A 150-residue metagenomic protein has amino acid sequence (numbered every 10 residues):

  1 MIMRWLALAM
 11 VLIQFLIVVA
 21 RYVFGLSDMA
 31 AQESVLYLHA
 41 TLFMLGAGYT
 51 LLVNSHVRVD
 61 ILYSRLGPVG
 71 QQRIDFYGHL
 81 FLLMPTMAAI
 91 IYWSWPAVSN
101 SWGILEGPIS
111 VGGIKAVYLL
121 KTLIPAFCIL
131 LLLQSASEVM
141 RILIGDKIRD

Functional and structural regions predicted by a protein language model:
M1-D150: Alpha-helical transmembrane segments and membrane-interface helix-loop junctions in multi-pass membrane proteins
